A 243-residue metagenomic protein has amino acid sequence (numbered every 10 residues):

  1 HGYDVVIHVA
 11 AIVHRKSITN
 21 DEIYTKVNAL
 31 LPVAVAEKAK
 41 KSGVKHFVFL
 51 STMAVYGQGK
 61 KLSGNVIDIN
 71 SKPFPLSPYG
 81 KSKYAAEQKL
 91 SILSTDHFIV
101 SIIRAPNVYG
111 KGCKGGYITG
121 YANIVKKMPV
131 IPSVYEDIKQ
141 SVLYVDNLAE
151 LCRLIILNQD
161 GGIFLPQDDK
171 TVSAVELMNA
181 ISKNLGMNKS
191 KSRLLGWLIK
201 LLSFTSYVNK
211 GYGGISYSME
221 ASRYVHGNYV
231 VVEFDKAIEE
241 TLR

Functional and structural regions predicted by a protein language model:
H1-L30, A34, K38, Y56-Q58: NAD(P)H-binding glycine-rich loop region in Rossmannoid oxidoreductase-like domains and their noncatalytic homologs
T25-P32, V48, S82-K83, S141: Short alpha-helix in the Rossmann-fold core of NAD(P)-dependent oxidoreductases
K26, K61-Y109, C113: Catalytic helix-loop patch of NAD(P)-dependent Rossmann-fold dehydrogenases
V33-P78: Conserved Rossmann-fold NAD(P)-dependent oxidoreductase catalytic core, especially the SDR/UDP-sugar
L93-I102, P106-S141, V145-N147: NAD(P)-dependent short-chain dehydrogenase/reductase
G110, P132-K139, F164-V172, S182-L185 (+1 more regions): Glycine-rich Rossmann NAD(P)(H)-binding loop
L151-V208, F234-R243: Mid/C-terminal beta-alpha module of Rossmann-like enzyme folds, strongest in SDR-family dehydrogenases/epimerases
